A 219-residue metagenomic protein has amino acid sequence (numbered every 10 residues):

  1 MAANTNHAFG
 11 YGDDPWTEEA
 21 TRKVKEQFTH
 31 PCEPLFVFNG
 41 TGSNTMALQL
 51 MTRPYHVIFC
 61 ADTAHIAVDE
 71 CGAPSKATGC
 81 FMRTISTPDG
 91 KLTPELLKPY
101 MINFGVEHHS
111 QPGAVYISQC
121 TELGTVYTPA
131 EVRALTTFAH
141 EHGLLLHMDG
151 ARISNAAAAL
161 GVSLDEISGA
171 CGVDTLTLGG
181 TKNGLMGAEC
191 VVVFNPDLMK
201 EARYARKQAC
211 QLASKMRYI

Functional and structural regions predicted by a protein language model:
M1-I219: Conserved PLP-enzyme active-site core in the AAT-like
